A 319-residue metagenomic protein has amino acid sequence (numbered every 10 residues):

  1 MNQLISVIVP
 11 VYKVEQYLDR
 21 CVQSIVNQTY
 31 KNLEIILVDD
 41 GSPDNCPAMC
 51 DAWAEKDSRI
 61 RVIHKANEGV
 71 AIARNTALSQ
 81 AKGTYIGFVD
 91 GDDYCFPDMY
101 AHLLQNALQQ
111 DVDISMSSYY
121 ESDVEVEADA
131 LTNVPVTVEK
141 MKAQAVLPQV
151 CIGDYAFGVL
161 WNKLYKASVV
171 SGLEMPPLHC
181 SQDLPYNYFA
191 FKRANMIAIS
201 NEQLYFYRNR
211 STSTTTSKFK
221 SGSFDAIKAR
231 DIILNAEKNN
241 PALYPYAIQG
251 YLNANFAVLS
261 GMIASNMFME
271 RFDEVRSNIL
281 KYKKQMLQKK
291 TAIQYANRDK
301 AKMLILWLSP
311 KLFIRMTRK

Functional and structural regions predicted by a protein language model:
M1-V26: N-proximal low-complexity "stem/linker" segments adjacent to membrane-targeting elements
D19, L33, D44-A52, Y94 (+1 more regions): Acidic helix N-cap motif at the loop->helix transition within catalytic regions of sugar-transfer enzymes
S24, K31, D39-A48, A66 (+1 more regions): A conserved acidic beta->alpha catalytic loop
K65-A81: Glycine-rich, basic loop-to-helix element that forms the pyrophosphate-binding segment of sugar-nucleotide handling
I86: Short aromatic/hydrophobic "clamp" motif used to bind/position activated sugar donors
G91-I197, R208-S221: Donor-binding/catalytic cores of nucleotide-activated saccharide and glycerol-phosphate transferases/polymerases
L204-R210, T216-A242, A257-M286: Catalytic core of nucleotide-sugar-dependent glycosyltransferases
A264-K319: Membrane-interface aromatic/basic loop that binds lipid-linked glycans or pyrophosphate carriers, typified by
